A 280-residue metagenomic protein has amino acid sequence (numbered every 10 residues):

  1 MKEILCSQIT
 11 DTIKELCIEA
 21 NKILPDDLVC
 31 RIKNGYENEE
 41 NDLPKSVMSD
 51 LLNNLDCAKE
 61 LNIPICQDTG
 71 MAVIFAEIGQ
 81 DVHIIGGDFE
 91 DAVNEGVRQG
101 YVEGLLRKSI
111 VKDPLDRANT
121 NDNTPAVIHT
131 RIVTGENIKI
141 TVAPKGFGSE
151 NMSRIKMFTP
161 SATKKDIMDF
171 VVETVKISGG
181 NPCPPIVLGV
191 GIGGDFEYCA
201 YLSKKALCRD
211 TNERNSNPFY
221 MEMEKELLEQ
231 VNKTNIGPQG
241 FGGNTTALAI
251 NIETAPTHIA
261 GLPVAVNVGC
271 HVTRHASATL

Functional and structural regions predicted by a protein language model:
M1-V190, D195-L280: Non-transmembrane, aqueous-exposed alpha-helical and coiled segments at domain scale
